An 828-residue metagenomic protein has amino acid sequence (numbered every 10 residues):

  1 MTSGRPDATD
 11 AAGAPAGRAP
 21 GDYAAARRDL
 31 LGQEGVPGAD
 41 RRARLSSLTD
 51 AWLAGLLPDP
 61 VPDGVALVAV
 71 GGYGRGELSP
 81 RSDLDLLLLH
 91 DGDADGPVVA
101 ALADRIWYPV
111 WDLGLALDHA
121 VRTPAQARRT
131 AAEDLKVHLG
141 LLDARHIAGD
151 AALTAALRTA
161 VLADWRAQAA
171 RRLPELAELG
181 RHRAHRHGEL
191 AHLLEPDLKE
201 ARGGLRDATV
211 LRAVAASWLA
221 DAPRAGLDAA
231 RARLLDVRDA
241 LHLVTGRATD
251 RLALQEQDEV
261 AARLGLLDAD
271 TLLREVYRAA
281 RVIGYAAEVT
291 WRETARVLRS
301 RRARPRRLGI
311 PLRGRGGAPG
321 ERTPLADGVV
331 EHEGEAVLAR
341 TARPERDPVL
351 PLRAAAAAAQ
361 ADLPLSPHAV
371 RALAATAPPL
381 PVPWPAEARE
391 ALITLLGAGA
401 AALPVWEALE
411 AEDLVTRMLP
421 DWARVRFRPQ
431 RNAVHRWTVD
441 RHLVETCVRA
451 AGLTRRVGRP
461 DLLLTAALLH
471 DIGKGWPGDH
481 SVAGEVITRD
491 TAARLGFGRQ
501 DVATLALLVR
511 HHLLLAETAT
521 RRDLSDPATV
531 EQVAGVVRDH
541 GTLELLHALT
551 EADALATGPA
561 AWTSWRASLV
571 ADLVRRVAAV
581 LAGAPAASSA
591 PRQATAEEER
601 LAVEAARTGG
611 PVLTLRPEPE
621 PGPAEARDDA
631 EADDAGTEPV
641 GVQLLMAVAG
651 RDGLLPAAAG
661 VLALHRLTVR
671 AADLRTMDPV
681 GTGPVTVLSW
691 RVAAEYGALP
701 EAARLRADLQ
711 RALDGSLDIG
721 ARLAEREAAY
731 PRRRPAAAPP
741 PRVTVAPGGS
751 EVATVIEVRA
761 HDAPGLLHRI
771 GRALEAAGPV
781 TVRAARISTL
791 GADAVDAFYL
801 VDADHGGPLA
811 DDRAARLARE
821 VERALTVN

Functional and structural regions predicted by a protein language model:
M1-D63, E189: N-terminal regions immediately upstream of nucleotidyltransferase
S3-R5, R27-R28, W165-P305, L363 (+2 more regions): Conserved nucleotidyltransferase catalytic core and NTase-mimicking acidic/glycine-rich helix/loop elements in nucleic
G32-A43, L190-E200, A336-R340, R389-T394 (+2 more regions): Active-site flanking loop/helix segments enriched in acidic
D40-R41, D50-A100: Active-site nucleotide-donor binding segment shared across nucleotidyl transfer reactions
S46-D50, A54, D59, L89 (+2 more regions): Conserved catalytic core of two-metal-ion nucleotidyltransferases
S47-V68, L211-A222, V434-T465, H480-A483 (+1 more regions): Alpha-helical phosphate/pyrophosphate-handling elements in metalloenzyme active cores
E77-L102, A262, T438, R455-V580: Divalent metal-dependent catalytic cores for phosphoryl transfer on phosphate-bearing substrates
R233-D236, E259, L266, D270 (+4 more regions): Regulatory modules associated with amino-acid/nitrogen control
